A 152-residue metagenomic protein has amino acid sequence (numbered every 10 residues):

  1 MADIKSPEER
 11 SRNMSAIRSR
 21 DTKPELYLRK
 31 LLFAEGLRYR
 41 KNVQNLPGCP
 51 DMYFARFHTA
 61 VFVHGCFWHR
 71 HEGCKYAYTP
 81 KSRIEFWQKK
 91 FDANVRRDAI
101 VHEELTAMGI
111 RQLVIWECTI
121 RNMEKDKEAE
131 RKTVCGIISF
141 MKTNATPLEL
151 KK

Functional and structural regions predicted by a protein language model:
M1-V114, T119-K152: Nucleic-acid endo/exonuclease domains
